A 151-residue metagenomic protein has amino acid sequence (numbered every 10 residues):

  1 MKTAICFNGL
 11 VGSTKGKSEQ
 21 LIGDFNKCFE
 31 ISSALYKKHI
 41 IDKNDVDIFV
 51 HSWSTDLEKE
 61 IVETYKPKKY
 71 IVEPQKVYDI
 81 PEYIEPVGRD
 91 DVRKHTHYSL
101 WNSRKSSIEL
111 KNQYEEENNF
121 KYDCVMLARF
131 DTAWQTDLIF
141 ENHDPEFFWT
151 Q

Functional and structural regions predicted by a protein language model:
M1-K27, I31: N-proximal low-complexity "stem/linker" segments adjacent to membrane-targeting elements
K2-A4, D123-M126: Structural motif
T3, D42-D47: Short loop->beta transition adjacent to catalytic acidic/histidine clusters or analogous donor-positioning motifs
G12-K17, D56-I61, T132-L138: Short catalytic/ligand-binding loop motif for oxyanion handling, primarily in non-cytosolic enzymes, centered on
Q20-H39, W101-S107: Well-ordered, non-membrane alpha-helical segments in soluble/globular domains
V50-N118: Active-site-proximal specificity loops/subdomain of glycosyltransferases
N118-F120, A128, A133-Q151: Conserved donor-nucleotide/metal-binding helix-loop-beta segment in metal-dependent transferases, i.e., the alpha-helix
